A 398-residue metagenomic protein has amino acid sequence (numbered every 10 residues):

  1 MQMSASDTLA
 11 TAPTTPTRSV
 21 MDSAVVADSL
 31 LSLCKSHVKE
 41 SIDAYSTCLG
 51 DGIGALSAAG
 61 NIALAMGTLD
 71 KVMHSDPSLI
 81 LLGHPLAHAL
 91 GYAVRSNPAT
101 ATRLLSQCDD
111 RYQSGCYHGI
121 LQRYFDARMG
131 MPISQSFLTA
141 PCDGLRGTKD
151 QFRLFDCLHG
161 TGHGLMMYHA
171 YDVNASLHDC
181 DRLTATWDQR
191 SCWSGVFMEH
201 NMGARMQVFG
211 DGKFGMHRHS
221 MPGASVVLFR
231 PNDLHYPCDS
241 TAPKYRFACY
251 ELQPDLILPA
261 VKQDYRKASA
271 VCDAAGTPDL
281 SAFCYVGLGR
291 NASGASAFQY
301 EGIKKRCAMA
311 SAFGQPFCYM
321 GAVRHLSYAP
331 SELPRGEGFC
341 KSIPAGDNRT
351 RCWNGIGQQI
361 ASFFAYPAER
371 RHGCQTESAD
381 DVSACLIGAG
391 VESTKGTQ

Functional and structural regions predicted by a protein language model:
M3-Q398: Non-catalytic tandem-repeat scaffold regions and their flanking low-complexity/translocation tails
